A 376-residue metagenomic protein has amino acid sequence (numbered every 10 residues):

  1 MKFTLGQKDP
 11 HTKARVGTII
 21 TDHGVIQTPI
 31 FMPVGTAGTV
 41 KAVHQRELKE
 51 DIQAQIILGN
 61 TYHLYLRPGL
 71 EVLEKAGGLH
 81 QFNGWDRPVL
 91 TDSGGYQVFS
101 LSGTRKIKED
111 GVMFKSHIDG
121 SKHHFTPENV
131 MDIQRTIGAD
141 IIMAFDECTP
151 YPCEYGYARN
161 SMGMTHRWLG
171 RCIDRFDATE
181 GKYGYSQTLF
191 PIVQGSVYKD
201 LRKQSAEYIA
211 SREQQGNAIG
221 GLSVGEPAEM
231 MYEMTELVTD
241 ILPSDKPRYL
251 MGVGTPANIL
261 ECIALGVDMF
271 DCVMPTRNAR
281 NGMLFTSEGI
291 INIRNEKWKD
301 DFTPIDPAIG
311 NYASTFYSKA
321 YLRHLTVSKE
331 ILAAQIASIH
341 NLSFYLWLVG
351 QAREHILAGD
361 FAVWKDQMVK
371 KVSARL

Functional and structural regions predicted by a protein language model:
M1-K182, E296-K299: Non-catalytic, usually N-terminal nucleic-acid engagement modules in DNA/RNA processing proteins
M1-M32, K41-A42, D146-P152, D306-L376: C-terminal extensions of enzymes
G24, I57, D92, Q134 (+5 more regions): Conserved, mostly hydrophobic/aromatic
Y65, P150-Y151, G225-E226, N278-A279 (+1 more regions): Short secondary-structure capping/turn micro-motifs that flank functional sites
N129, I133-I137, N160, M164-R171 (+5 more regions): A non-catalytic, amphipathic alpha-helix used as a structural packing/dimerization or gating element in enzyme scaffolds
G138, L169, I173-F176, E180 (+4 more regions): Structural signal for hydrophobic packing residues in well-ordered secondary-structure cores of soluble enzyme domains
Y151-Y155, R159, G216-L222, I331-A334: Glycine- and acidic
R175, T179, Q187-I305: Glycine-rich phosphate/ribose-binding loops and adjacent secondary-structure elements that form binding surfaces
